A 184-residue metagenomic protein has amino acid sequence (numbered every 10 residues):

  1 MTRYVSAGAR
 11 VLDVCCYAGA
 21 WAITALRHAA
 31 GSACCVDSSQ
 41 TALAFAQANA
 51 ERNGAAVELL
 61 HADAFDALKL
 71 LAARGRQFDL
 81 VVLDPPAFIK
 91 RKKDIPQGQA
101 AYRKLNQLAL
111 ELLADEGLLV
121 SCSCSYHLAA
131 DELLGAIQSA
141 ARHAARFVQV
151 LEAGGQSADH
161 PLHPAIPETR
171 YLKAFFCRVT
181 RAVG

Functional and structural regions predicted by a protein language model:
M1-G8: SAM-dependent Rossmann-like transferase core, predominantly class I methyltransferases with a strong bias toward
G8-Y17: Conserved class I S-adenosyl-L-methionine
A18-G31: Conserved SAM-binding loop of SAM-dependent methyltransferases across substrates and taxa, primarily the Class I
S32-D37: Conserved SAM-binding motif I beta-strand of class I
T41-V82: S-adenosyl-L-methionine
F78-L108: Mobile active-site "lid"/loop adjacent to the S-adenosyl-L-methionine
K104, L118-G184: C-terminal catalytic and target-recognition region of SAM-dependent MTase-like enzymes, primarily methyltransferases
L113-D115: Helix-to-beta-strand junctions that scaffold the AdoMet/dcAdoMet cofactor pocket in Class I SAM-dependent enzymes
